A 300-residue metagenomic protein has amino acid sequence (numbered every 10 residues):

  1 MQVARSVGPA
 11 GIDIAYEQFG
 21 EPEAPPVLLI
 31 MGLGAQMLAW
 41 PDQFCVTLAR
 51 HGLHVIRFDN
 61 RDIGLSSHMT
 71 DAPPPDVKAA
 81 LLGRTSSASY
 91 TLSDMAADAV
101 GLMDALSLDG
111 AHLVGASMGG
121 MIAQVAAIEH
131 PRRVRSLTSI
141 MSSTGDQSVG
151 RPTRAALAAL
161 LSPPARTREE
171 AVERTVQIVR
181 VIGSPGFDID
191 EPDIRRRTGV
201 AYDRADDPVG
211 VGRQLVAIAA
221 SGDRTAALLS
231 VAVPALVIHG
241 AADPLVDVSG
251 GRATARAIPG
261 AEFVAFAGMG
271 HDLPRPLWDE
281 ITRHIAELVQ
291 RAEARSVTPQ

Functional and structural regions predicted by a protein language model:
G8-L82: Conserved HGGG/HGGXW glycine-rich cap/lid loop of the alpha/beta-hydrolase fold
S89, S93-A111: Conserved acidic catalytic loop of the alpha/beta-hydrolase fold
G120-P131, L137: Short glycine-enriched nucleophile-adjacent loop and the immediately C-terminal alpha-helix near the catalytic center
I128, L137-R166: Flexible "cap/lid" loop of the alpha/beta hydrolase fold
P152-A226, V233, A253: Alpha/beta-hydrolase
V231, V237-H239: Short beta-strand/loop motif that positions the catalytic acidic residue of the alpha/beta-hydrolase fold
A242-V246: Acidic catalytic loop of the alpha/beta-hydrolase fold
A261-Q300: Catalytic active-site module of serine/aspartate enzymes centered on a nucleophile-bearing elbow/loop
